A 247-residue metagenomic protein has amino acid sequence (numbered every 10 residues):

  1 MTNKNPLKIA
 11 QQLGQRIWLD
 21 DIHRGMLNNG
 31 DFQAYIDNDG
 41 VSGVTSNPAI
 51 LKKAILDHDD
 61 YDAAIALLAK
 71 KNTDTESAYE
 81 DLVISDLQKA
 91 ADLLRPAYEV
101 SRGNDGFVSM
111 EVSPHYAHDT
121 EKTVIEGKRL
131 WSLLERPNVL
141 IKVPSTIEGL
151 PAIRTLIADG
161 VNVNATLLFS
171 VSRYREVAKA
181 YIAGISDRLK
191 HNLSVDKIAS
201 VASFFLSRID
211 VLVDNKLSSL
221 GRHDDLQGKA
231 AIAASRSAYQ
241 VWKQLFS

Functional and structural regions predicted by a protein language model:
M1-G30: N- or domain-start disorder-to-order transition segments that initiate the globular core
Q12, I36-N38, L94-G103, W131-L134 (+2 more regions): Acidic (Asp/Glu)-rich catalytic clusters
Q15-D21, S42-S46, G106-V112, V139-V143 (+2 more regions): Hydrophobic faces of well-ordered beta-strands that scaffold small-molecule active sites in alpha/beta enzyme cores
I22-R24, A49, S113-A117, P144-E148 (+2 more regions): Active-site beta-loop-alpha junctions enriched in small/polar residues
M26, D119-V124, V143-I157, S170-I182: Active-site-adjacent beta->alpha loops and helix N-cap segments on the catalytic face of soluble alpha/beta enzymes
G40-V41, A152-V163, K197: Glycine-enriched alpha-helix->loop->beta-strand junction motifs that scaffold or abut catalytic
S46, I50-A152: Active-site beta->alpha loop and helix N-cap motifs at the rims of alpha/beta catalytic domains
V161-S247: Catalytic alpha/beta core domains of metabolic enzymes, predominantly
